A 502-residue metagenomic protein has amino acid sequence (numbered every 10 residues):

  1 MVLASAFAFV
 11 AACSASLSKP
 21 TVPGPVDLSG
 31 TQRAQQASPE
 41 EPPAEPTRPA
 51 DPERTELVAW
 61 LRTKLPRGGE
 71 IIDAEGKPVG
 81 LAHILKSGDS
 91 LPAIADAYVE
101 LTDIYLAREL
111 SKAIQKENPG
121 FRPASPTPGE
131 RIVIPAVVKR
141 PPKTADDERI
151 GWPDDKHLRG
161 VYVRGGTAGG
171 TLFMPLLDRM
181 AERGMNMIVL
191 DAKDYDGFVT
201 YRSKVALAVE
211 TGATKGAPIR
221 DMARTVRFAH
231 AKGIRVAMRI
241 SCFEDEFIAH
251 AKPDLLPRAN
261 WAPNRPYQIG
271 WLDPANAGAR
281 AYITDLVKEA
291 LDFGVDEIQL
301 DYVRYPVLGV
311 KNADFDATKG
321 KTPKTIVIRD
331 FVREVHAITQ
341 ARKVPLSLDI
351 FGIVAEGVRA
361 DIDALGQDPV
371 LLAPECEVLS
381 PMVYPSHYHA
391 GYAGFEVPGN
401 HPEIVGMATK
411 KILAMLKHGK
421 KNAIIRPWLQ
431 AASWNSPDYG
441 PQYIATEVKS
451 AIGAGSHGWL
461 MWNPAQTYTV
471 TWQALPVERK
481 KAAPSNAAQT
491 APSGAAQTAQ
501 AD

Functional and structural regions predicted by a protein language model:
S14-L17: Bacterial signal peptide processing site
R48-D51, A59-D103: Primarily a LysM-type cell-wall glycan-binding module
D147-A168, R227, A231, M238-D292: Active-site-adjacent "subsite" loops/lids of carbohydrate-active enzymes
Y162, R235-D245, Q299-L300, P323-L365 (+2 more regions): Aromatic-lined carbohydrate-recognition surfaces of secreted/lumenal glycan-active proteins
L172-F198, D292-E297, E375-V378, A451-W459: Catalytic domains of carbohydrate-active enzymes, especially glycoside hydrolases
R183-I219, V307-D314, L475: Aromatic-lined carbohydrate-binding/catalytic grooves of carbohydrate-active enzymes
K204, E246-L256, F293-P323: Active-site-proximal loop/short-helix segments that contain or immediately flank catalytic acid/base residue(s)
C376-A390, H401-A483: Substrate-binding cleft of secreted/luminal carbohydrate-active enzymes
